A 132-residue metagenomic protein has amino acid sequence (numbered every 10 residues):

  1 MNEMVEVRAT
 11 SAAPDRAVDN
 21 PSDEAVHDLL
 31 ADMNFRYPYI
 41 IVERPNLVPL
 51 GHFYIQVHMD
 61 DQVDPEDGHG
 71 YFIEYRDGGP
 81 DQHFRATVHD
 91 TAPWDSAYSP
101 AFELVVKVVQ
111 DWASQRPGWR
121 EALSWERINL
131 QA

Functional and structural regions predicted by a protein language model:
M1-Y39, V48-A132: Acidic, proline/glycine-rich low-complexity IDRs
R44: Catalytic beta-strand/loop cores that center a nucleophilic Ser/Cys/Thr and support acyl-enzyme chemistry
